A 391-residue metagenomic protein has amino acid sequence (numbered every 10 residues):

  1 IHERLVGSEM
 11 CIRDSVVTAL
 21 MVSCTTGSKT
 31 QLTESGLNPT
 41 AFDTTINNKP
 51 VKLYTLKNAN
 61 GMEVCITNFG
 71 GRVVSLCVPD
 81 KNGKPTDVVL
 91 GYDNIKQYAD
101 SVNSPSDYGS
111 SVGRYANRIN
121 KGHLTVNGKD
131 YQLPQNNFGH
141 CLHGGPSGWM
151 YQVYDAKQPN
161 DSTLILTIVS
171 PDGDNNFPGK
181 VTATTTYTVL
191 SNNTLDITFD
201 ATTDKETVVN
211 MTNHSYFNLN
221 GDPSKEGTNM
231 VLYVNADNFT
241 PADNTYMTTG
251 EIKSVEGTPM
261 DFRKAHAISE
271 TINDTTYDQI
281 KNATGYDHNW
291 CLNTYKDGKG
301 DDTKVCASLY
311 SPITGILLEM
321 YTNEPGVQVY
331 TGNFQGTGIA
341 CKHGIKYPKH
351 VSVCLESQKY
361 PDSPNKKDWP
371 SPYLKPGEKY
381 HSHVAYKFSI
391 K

Functional and structural regions predicted by a protein language model:
I1-D14: Single conserved hydrophobic/aromatic residue that forms the stacking wall/gate of nucleotide- or nucleobase-binding
M21-S23: C-terminal motif of bacterial Sec signal peptides marking the signal peptidase cleavage site
T25-M62, N68-K391: An exposed, glycine/acidic-rich loop-and-rim segment of catalytic or binding clefts
